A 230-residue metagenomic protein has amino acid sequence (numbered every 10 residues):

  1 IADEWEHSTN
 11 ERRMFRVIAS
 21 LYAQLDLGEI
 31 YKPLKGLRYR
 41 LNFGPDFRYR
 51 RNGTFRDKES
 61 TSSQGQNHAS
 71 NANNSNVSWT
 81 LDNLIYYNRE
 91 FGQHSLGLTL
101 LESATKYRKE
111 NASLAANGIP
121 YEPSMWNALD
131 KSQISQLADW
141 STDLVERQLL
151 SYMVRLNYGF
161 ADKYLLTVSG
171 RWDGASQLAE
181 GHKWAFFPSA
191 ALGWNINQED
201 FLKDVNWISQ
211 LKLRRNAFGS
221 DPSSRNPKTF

Functional and structural regions predicted by a protein language model:
I1-D3, T54-A69, E110-D139, T229-F230: Surface-exposed loop/turn segments flanking beta-strands in extracellular/periplasmic regions
I1-G28, K131-R155, G159-A161, L165-S169: Outer-membrane beta-barrel transmembrane strand signature
E4-N10, Q64-A72, A138-T142, D173-A179: Extracellular loop and loop/strand-boundary signature of outer-membrane beta-barrel proteins
R13-A19, V77-L81, Q148-Y152, H182-P188 (+1 more regions): Residues that define the transmembrane beta-barrel architecture of outer-membrane proteins
A19-L27, L81-Y87, L100, V154-Y158 (+1 more regions): Residues on the lipid-exposed face of transmembrane beta-strands in outer-membrane beta-barrel proteins
L21, Y39-F43, L98-L100, V168 (+1 more regions): Membrane-embedded beta-strand positions of outer-membrane beta-barrel proteins
G28-L37, E90-L96, K163, N197-L211: Short loop/turn motifs that connect adjacent beta-strands in outer-membrane beta-barrel proteins
F43-R51, E102-R108, S141, G170-S176 (+2 more regions): Transmembrane beta-strands of outer-membrane beta-barrel pores
